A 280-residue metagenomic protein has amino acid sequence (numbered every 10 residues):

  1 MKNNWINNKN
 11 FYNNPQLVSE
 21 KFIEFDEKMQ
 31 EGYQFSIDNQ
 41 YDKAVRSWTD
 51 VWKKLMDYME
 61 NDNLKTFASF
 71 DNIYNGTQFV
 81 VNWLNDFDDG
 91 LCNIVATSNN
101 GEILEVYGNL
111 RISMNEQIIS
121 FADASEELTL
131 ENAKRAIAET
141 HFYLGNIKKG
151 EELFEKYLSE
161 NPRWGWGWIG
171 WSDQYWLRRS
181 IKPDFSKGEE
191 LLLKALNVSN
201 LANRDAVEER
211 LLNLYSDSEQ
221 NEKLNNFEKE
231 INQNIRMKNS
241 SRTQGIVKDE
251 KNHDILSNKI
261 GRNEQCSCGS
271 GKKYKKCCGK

Functional and structural regions predicted by a protein language model:
M1-V51: N-terminal leader/linker segments that initiate helical-solenoid repeat arrays
K2-N7, S186, K194, N203-D205 (+2 more regions): Acidic/negatively charged segments and metal-coordination signatures
N13-S19, K54-V81, I94-E105, N115-L130 (+2 more regions): Flexible helix-coil transition and linker loops at the boundaries of alpha-helical arrays
E20-I37, T49, Y74-N99, S113-E116 (+3 more regions): Amphipathic alpha-helical repeat scaffolds of TPR domains
K21-F25, I181-G188, N203: Short amphipathic alpha-helical heptad-repeat segments
R46-S47, G101-I119, I147-Y157, P183-V198 (+1 more regions): Alpha-helical repeat scaffolds
E126-E190: Conserved binding-pocket/active-site segment within a compact domain
